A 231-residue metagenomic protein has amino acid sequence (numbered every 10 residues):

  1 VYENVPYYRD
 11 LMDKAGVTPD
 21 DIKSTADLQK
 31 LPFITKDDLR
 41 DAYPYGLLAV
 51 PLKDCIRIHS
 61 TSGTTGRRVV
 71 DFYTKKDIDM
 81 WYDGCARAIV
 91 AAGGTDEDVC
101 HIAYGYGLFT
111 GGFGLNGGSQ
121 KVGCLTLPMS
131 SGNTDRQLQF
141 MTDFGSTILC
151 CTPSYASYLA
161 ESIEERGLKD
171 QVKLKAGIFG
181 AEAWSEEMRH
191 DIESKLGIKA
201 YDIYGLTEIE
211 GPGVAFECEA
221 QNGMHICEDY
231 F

Functional and structural regions predicted by a protein language model:
Y2, V122-F231: Active-site glycine/GP-rich loop and adjacent strand/helix microenvironment that borders small-molecule binding pockets
Y2-S60, G66-D83, R87-A91, E97 (+1 more regions): Nucleotide 5′-phosphate-binding alpha/beta core
Y8, C85, L115, Q137 (+1 more regions): Residues within well-ordered alpha-helices
C55, I78, G105-G107, S154-Y155: Short glycine-enriched loops at secondary-structure junctions
G66-M80, N116-T126, D143-C150: Acidic/glycine-enriched edge-of-secondary-structure segments
V70-T74, G94, G111-G114, A160: Short, conserved acidic/polar surface loops in the N-terminal third of protein domains
V90-C124: Conserved AMP-binding loop of ANL adenylate-forming enzymes
